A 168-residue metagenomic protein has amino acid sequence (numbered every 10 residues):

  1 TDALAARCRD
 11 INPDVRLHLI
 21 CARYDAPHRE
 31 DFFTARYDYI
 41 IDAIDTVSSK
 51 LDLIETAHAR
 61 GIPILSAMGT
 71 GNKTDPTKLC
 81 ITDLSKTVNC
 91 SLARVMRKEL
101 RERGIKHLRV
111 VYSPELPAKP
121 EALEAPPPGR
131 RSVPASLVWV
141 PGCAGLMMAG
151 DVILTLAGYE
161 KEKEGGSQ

Functional and structural regions predicted by a protein language model:
T1-Q168: Adenine nucleotide-associated cytosolic modules
